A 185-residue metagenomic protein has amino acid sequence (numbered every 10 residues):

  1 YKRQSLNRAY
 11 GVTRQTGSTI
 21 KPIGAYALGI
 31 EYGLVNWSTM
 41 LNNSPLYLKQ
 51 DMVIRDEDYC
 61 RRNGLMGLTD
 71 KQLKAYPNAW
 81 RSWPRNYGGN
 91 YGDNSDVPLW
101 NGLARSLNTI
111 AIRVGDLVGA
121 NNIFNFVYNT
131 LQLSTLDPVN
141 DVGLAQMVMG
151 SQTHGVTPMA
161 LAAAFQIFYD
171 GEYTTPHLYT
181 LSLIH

Functional and structural regions predicted by a protein language model:
Y1-Q4, I184-H185: Conserved small/polar residues in nucleotide/adenosyl-binding loops
R3-G11, N108-T109, V142-V148: Glycine- and acidic
T13-T19, L133-L183: Active-site-proximal helix/loop microenvironment of the serine DD-peptidase/beta-lactamase transpeptidase fold
Q15-L41, G102, A164-F168: Active-site SXXK
I20-G24, P98, L107-I110, T157-L161: Catalytic-loop motifs flanking and including active-site residues across diverse enzymes
L28, V114, F126-T130: Residues within well-ordered alpha helices
V35-I123, L144, D170: Conserved catalytic neighborhood of penicillin-recognizing serine enzymes
G119-L136: Short, charged, amphipathic alpha-helices and their helix-cap/turn boundaries
